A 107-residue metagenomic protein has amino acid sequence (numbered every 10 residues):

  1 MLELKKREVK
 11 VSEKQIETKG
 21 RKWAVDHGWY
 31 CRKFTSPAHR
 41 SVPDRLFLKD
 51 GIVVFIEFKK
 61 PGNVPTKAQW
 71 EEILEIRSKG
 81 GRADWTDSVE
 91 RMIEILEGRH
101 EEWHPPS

Functional and structural regions predicted by a protein language model:
M1-S107: Catalytic phosphate/metal-binding cores of nucleic-acid and nucleotide-processing enzymes, i.e., regions that mediate
